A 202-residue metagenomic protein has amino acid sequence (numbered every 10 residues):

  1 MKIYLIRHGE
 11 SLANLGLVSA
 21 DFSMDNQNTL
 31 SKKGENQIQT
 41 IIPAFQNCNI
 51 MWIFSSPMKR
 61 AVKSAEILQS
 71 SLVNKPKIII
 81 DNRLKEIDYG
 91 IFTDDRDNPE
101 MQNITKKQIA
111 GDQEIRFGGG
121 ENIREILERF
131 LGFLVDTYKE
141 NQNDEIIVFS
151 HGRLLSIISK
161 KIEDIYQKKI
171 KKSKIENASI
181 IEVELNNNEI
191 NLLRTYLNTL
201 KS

Functional and structural regions predicted by a protein language model:
I3, N143-F149: Residue-level preference for the first positions of well-ordered beta-strands
Y4-A13, D88-T93: Short, solvent-exposed beta-strand-terminating loops
R7-P76: Active-site-proximal alpha-helix that buttresses catalytic centers in soluble enzyme cores
N26-N28, S71-R129: Phosphate-handling substructures
A44-N47, N74, I78, K85-N98 (+2 more regions): Acidic, low-complexity terminal tails and accessory targeting/binding regions of phosphate-metabolizing enzymes
S55-S56, E128, F149-S150: Short beta-strand scaffold positions
I67, I157-K161: Active-site signature of alpha/beta-hydrolase-fold catalytic machinery across serine- and Asp/Cys-nucleophile hydrolases
G152-S156: GST superfamily/GST-like fold recognition
